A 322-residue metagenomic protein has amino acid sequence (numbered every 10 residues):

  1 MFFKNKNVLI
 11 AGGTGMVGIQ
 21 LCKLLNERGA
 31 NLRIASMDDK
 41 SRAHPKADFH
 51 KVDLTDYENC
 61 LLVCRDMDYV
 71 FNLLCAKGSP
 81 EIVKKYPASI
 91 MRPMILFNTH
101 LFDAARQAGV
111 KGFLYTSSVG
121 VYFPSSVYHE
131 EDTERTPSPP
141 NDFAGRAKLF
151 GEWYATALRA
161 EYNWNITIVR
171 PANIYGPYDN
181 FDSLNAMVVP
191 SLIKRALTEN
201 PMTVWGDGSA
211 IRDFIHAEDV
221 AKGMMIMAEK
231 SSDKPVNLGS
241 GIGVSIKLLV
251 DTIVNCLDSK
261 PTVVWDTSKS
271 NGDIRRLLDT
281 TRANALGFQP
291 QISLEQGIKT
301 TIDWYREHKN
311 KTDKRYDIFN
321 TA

Functional and structural regions predicted by a protein language model:
V8-N26: N-terminal Rossmann NAD(P)H-binding glycine-rich loop of SDR-like oxidoreductase domains
S36, L197-A322: C-terminal substrate-binding subdomain of Rossmann-fold SDR/epimerase-dehydratase oxidoreductases
K46-D56: Rossmann-fold cofactor-recognition segment
L54-P93, A104-Q107: NAD(P)H-binding glycine-rich loop region in Rossmannoid oxidoreductase-like domains and their noncatalytic homologs
I90-N98, L114-S117, A147-K148: Short alpha-helix in the Rossmann-fold core of NAD(P)-dependent oxidoreductases
T99-N141: Conserved Rossmann-fold NAD(P)-dependent oxidoreductase catalytic core, especially the SDR/UDP-sugar
Y122-F123, D142-F143, T167-A186: Flexible, glycine-rich beta-alpha linker
N141-T167, A172, A196-T198: Active-site Tyr-X1-5-Lys
